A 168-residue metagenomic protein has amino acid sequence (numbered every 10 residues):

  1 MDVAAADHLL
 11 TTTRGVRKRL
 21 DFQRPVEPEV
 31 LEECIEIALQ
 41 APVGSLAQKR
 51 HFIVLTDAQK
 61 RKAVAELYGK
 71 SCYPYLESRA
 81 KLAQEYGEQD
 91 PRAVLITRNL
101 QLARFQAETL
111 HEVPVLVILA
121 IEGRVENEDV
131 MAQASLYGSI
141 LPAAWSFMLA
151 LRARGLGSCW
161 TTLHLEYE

Functional and structural regions predicted by a protein language model:
M1-I35, Q40, A47-Q48, T56: Specificity-determining recognition surfaces
V26-E29, Q59, G138, P142: Conserved active-site and cofactor/substrate-binding residues in soluble primary-metabolism enzymes
E36-L39, V115-E168: Small-aliphatic-rich amphipathic alpha-helix that forms the alpha element of a beta-alpha
V43-L46, E108, A150: Short glycine/serine/proline-enriched coil/turn segments at secondary-structure junctions
L46-K49, H111-V113: Short, basic and Ser/Thr-rich N-terminal targeting/leader segments
V54-G138: Glycine/small-residue-rich phosphate/adenosyl-binding loop
